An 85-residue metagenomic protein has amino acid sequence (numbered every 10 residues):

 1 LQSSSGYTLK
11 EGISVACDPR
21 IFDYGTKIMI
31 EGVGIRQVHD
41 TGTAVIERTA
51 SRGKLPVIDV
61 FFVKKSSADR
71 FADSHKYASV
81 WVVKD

Functional and structural regions predicted by a protein language model:
L1-D85: Solvent-exposed, well-ordered loop and adjacent helix/strand elements within mature globular domains that form
